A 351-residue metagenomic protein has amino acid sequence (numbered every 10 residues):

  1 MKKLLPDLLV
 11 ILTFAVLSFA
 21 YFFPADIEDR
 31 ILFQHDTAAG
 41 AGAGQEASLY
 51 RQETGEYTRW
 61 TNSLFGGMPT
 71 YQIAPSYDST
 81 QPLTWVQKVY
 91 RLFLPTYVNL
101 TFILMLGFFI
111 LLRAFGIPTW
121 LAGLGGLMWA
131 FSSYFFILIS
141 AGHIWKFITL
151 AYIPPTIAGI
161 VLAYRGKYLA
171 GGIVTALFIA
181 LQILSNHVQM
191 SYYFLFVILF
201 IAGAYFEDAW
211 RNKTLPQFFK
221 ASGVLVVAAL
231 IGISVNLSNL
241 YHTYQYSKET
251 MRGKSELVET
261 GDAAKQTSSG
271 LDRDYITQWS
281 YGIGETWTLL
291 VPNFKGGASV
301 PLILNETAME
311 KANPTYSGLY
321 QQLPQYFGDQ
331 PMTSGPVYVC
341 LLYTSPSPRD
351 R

Functional and structural regions predicted by a protein language model:
M1-F23, K220-A229: Start-transfer (signal-anchor) and selected internal transmembrane alpha helices of multi-pass inner/ER membrane
P6-L9, K88-T96, P118-L121, G171: Membrane-interface starts of transmembrane alpha-helices
S18-L111, L127-L150, A264-V339: Membrane-interface coil-to-helix junctions
E28-A38, Y244-E256: Alpha-helical transmembrane signal-anchor/signal-peptide segments
M105-A114, T119-D208, A221-T243: Membrane-embedded helix bundles of polyisoprenyl
N212-Q217: Membrane-interfacial, low-structure loops and terminal tails that flank and connect transmembrane helices in multi-pass
S255-A264: Juxtamembrane inter-helical linkers in multi-pass membrane proteins
Y343-D350: Conserved small/polar residues in nucleotide/adenosyl-binding loops
